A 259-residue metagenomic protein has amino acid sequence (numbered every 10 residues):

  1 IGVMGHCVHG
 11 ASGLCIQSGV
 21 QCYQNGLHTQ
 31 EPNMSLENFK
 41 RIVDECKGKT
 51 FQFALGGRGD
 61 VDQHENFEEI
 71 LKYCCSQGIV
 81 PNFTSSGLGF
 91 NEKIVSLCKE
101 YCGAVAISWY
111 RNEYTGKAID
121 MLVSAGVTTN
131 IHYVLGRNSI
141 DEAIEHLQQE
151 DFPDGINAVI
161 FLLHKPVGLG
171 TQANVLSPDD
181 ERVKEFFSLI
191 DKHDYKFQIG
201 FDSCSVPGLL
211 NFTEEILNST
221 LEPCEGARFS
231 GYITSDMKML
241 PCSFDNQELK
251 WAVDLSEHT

Functional and structural regions predicted by a protein language model:
I1, V167, Y195-T259: Accessory C-terminal segments flanking Radical SAM cores
I1-E37, C242-S243: Canonical Radical SAM [4Fe-4S] cluster-binding loop centered on the CxxxCxxC motif and its immediate flanking residues
H6-V8, D60, L88-G89, N112 (+5 more regions): Short, solvent-exposed loop/turn segments at secondary-structure junctions
H28-Q30, V167-A173: A short acidic, helix-capping loop that chelates divalent metal ions and anchors anionic groups
L36-L163: Radical SAM/AdoMet-radical enzyme domain recognition
D120-L122, H146-Q148, Q172-S177, F212-P223: Short, surface-exposed amphipathic charged segments that create phosphate/polyanion-binding patches used for binding
F186-D194: Alpha-helix-loop-beta-strand connector modules within alpha/beta enzyme cores
